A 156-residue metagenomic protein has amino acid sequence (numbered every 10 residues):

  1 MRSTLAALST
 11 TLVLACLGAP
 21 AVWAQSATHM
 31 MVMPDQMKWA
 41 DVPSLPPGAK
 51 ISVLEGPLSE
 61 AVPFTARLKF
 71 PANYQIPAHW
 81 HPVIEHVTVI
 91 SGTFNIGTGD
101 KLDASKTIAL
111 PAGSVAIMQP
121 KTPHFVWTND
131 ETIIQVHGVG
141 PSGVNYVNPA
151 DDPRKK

Functional and structural regions predicted by a protein language model:
M1-L5: Positively charged n-region of N-terminal signal peptides that target proteins for export
L8-A19: Bacterial N-terminal signal peptides
V22-F64, P149-K156: A short, N-terminal "cap"/entry segment at the start of jelly-roll beta-barrel domains of the cupin/DSBH fold
T28-M31, S105, F125-K156: Double-stranded beta-helix
S59, F94, D100-K121: Short acidic-glycine-tyrosine-enriched beta hairpin
A61-H81, L110, Q119-P120: Conserved short histidine dyad/triad with adjacent acidic residue
P71-Y74, W80-K101: Glycine- and acidic-residue-biased ligand/ion/polar-headgroup-sensing regions
I76-A78, I96-G97, M118, P123-N129: Short beta-strand His + acidic residue motifs that chelate non-heme Fe in jelly-roll/DSBH and cupin folds
